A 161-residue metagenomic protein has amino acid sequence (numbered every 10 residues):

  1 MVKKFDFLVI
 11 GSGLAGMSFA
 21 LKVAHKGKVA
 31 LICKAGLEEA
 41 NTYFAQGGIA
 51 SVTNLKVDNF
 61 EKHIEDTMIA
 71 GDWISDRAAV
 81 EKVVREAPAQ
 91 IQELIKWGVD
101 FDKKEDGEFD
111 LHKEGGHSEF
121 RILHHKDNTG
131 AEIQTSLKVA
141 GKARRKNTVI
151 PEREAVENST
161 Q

Functional and structural regions predicted by a protein language model:
V2-F5: Core beta-strand elements of the Rossmann-like FAD/NAD(P) dinucleotide-binding domain in flavoenzyme oxidoreductases
F7-L31: N-terminal Rossmann-like FAD-binding beta1-loop-alpha1 element of flavoenzymes
C33-Q161: Conserved N-terminal/central alpha/beta ligand/cofactor-binding core
